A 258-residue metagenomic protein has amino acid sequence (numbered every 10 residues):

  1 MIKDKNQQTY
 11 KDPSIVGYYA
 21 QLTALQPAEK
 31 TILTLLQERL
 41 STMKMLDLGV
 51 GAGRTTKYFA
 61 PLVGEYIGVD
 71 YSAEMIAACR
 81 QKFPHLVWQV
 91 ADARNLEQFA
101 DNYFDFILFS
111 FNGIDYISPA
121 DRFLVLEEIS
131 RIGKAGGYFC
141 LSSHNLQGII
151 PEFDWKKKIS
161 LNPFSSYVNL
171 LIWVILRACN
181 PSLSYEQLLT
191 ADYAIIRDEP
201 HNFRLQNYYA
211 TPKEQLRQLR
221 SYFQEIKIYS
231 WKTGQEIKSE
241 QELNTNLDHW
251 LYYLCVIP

Functional and structural regions predicted by a protein language model:
M1-L40, Y58: Conserved class I S-adenosyl-L-methionine
T42-G51: Conserved class I S-adenosyl-L-methionine
G53-N95: Class I SAM-dependent methyltransferase SAM/SAH-binding core
E97-I107: A short acidic, Gly/Pro-enriched loop at the edge of an enzyme's catalytic core that lines a small-molecule cofactor
F106-A120: A short SAM/SAH-binding and catalytic strip from SAM-dependent methyltransferases
F123-A135: A short glycine-rich, Lys/Arg-flanked "PGG" loop and its adjoining helix->strand segment in the class I
C140-L176: Conserved class I S-adenosyl-L-methionine
R204-F223: Short alpha-helix
